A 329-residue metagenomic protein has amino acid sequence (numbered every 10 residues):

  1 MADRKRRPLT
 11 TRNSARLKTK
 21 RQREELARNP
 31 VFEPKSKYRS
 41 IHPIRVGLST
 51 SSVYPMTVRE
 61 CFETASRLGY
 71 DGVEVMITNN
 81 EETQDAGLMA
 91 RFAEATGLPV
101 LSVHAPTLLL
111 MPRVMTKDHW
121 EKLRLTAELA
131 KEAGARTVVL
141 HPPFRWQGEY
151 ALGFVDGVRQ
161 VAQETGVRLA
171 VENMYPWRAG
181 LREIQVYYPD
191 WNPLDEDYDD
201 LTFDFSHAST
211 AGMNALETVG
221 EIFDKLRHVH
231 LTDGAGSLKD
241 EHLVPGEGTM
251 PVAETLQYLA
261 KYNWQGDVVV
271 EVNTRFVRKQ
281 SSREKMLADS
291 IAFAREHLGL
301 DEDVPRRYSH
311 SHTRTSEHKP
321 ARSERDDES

Functional and structural regions predicted by a protein language model:
R4-R7, R12-G47, Y54-S66, E94 (+3 more regions): Histidine-acidic metal/acid-base catalytic patches
S49-V53, M76-N80, A105-L108, P143-R145 (+4 more regions): Active-site beta-loop-alpha junctions enriched in small/polar residues
T57, D85, D118, K122 (+3 more regions): Soluble or luminal CAZymes and related metallo-dependent hydrolases
D71, V75-L152, Q265, T274-V277: Structural motif corresponding to the early beta-alpha repeats
A90-P106, D156-G166, W191-E196, V252-T255: Alpha-helix-loop-beta-strand connector modules within alpha/beta enzyme cores
T165-V171, D199-F203: Short, structured loop/turn "capping" segments at alpha-beta junctions
R168-R182: Conserved anion-binding
